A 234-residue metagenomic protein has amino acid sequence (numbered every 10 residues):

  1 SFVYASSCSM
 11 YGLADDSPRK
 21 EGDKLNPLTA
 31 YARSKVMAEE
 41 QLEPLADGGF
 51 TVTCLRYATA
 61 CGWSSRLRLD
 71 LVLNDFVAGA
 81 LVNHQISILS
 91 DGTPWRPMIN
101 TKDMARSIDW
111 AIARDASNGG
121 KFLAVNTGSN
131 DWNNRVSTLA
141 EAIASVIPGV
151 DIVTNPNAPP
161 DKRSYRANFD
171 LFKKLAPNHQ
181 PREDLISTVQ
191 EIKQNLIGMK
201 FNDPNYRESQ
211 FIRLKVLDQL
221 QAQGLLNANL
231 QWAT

Functional and structural regions predicted by a protein language model:
S1-A30: Conserved Rossmann-fold NAD(P)-dependent oxidoreductase catalytic core, especially the SDR/UDP-sugar
F2-S6, T53-T59, P97, V125-G128: Structural signature of the Rossmann-like NAD(P)-dependent dehydrogenase/reductase core
Y11, L25, C61, S87 (+1 more regions): Nucleotide phosphate-binding site architecture
A14-D15, W63-S65, L171: Short beta-loop-alpha junction of Rossmann-like oxidoreductase domains
S34: Active-site helix of classical SDR
M37: Active-site His/Glu-centered metal-binding helix of metallohydrolases
E40-R96, T101-I112, E141-V146: NAD(P)-dependent short-chain dehydrogenase/reductase
H84, L89-T234: C-terminal substrate-binding subdomain of Rossmann-fold SDR/epimerase-dehydratase oxidoreductases
